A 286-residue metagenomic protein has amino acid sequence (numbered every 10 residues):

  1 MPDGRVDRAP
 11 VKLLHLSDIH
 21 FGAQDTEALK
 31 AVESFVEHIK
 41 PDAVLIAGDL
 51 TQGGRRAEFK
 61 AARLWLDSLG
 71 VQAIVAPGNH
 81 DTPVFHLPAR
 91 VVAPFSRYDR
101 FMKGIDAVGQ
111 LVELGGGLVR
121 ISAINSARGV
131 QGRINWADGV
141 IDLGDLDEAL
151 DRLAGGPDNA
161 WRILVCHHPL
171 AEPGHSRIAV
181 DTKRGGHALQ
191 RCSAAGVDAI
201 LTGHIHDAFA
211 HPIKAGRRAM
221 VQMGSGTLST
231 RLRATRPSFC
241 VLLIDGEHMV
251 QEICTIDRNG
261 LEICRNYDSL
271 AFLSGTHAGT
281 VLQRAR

Functional and structural regions predicted by a protein language model:
M1-S68, V84-F85, E148: N-terminal active-site segment of His-dependent metallophosphoesterases
D3-L14, Q110-A123, P157-W161, K214-V221: Beta-strand-turn-beta hairpins that frame and shape the catalytic cleft of phosphate-ester-processing enzymes
H15-S17, A43-D49, A73-N79, N125 (+3 more regions): Active-site neighborhood of phospho(di)ester-bond hydrolases with catalytic His/Asp-centered motifs
G22-Q24, Q52-A57, N79-R90, R128-R133 (+3 more regions): Active-site environment of divalent metal-dependent phosphoester hydrolases
A61-E148, R191-S193, V241: Extended active-site neighborhood of metal-dependent phosphoesterases/phosphodiesterases
L153-P173: Short acidic, glycine-rich surface-loop motifs adjacent to enzyme active sites
R177-E247: Conserved beta-sheet core of the metallophosphoesterase superfamily
I244-R286: A short C-terminal boundary segment appended to hydrolase-like catalytic domains
